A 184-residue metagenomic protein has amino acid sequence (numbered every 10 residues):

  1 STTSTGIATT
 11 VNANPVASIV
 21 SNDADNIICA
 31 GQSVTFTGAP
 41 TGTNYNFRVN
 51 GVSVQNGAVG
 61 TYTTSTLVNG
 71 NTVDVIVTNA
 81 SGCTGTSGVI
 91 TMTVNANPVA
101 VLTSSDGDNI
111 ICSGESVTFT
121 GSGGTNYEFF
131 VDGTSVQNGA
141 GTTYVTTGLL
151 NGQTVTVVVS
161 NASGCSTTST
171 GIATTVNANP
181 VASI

Functional and structural regions predicted by a protein language model:
S1-N14, T86-N95, T167-N177: Terminal edge beta-strands and adjacent linker/stalk segments of extracellular immunoglobulin-superfamily beta-sandwich
S1-T3, C29, S81-T86, C112 (+1 more regions): Short, exposed coil/turn segments at beta-strand boundaries within extracellular/luminal domains
A13-N22, A96-S105, A178-I184: Proline-enriched interdomain boundary motifs that mark the N-terminal boundary and often initiate the first structured
D23-I28, D106-I111: Short beta-strand segments of immunoglobulin-like
G31-P40, S113-G123: A short beta-strand segment in extracellular, disulfide-stabilized domains
P40-V49, G121-V131: Solvent-exposed loop segments of extracellular immunoglobulin-like
A58-T72, A140-T154: Solvent-exposed segments in extracellular or luminal domains encompassing
D74-T78, T156-S160: Extracellular recognition modules
